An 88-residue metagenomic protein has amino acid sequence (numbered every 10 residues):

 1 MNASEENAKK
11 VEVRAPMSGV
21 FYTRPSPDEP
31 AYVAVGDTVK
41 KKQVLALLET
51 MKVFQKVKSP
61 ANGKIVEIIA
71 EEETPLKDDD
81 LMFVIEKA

Functional and structural regions predicted by a protein language model:
M1-L48, N62, I69, K77 (+2 more regions): Acidic, low-complexity mobile loops and tails
K52: Short glycine/proline-centered loop/turn elements that form peptide/ligand docking sites
Q55-E67: Short, compositionally biased
